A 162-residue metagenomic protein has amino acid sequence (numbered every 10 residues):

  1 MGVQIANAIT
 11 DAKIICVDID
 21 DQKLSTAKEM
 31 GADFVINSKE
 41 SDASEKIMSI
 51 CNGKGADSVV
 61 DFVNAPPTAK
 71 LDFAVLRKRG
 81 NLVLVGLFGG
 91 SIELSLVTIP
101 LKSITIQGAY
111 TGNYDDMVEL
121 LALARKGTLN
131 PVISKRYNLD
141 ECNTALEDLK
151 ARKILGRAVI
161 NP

Functional and structural regions predicted by a protein language model:
M1-S41, E45: Mid-domain Rossmann-like dinucleotide-binding core that forms the NAD(H)/NADP(H) cofactor-binding site
D20, F88, G112: Residues in the short beta-alpha loop(s) of Rossmann-like NAD(P)-binding domains
A43-G53: Conserved amphipathic alpha-helix within the SDR
D57-V60: N-terminal Rossmann-like NAD(P) cofactor-binding module of classical short-chain dehydrogenase/reductase
F62-K70: Beta-loop-alpha module in the N-terminal Rossmann-like domain of NAD(P)-dependent dehydrogenases, especially those
K70-L71, Y114-P162: C-terminal hydrophobic helical "lid"/dimerization subdomain of Rossmann-like NAD(P)H-dependent oxidoreductases
L76-K78: Helix-to-beta-strand junctions that scaffold the AdoMet/dcAdoMet cofactor pocket in Class I SAM-dependent enzymes
N81-V83, E93-I133: Rossmann-fold dehydrogenase core element
